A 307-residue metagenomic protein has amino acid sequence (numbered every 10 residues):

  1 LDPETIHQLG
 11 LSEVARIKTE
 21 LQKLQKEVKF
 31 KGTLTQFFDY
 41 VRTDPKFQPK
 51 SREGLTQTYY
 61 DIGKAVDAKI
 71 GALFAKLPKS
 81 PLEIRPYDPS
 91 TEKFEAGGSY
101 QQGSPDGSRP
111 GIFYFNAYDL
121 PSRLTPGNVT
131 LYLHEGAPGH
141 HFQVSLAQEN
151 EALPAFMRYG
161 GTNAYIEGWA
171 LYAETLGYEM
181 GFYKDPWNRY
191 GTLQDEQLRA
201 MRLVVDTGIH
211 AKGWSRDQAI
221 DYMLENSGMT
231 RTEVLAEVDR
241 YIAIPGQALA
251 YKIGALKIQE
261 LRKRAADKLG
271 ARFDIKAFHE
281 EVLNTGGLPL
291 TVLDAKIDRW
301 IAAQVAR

Functional and structural regions predicted by a protein language model:
L1-R307: N-terminal maturation segment of proteins
